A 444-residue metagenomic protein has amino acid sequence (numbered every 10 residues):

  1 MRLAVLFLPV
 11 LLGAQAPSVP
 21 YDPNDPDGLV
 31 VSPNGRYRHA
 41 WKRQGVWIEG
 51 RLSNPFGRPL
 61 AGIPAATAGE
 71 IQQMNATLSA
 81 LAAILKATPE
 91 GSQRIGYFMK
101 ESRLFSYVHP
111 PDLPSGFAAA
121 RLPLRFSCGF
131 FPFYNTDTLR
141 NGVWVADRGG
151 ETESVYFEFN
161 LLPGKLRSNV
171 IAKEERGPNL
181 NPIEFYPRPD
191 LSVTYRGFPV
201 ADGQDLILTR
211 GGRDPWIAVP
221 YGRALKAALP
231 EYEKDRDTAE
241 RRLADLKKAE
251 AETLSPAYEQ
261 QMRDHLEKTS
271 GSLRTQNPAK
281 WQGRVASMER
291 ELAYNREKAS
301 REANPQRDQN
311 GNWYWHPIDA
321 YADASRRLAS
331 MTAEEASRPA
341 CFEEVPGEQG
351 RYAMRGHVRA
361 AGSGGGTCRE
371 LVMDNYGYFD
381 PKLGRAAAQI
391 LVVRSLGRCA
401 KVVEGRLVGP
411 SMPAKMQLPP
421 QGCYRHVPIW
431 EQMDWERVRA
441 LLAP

Functional and structural regions predicted by a protein language model:
R2-G13: Bacterial N-terminal signal peptides
Q15-P17: Boundary of Sec targeting at the N-terminus
G28: Aromatic-rich peripheral "rim/lid" segments of glycoside hydrolase catalytic domains that contact and position glycan
S32, R38-Q389, S395-C399: Short, solvent-exposed recognition patches
A388-P420: Short, well-ordered beta-strand elements
L407-P444: Surface-exposed amphipathic alpha-helical segments
